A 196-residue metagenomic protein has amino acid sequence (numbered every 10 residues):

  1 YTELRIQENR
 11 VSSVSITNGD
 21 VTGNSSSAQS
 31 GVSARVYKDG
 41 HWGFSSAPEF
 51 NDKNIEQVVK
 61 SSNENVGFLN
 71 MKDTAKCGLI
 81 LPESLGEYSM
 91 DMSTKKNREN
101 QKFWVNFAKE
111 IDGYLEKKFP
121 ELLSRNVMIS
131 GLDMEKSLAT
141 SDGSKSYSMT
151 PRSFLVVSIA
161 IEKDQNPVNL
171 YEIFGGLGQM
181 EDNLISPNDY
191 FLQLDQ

Functional and structural regions predicted by a protein language model:
Y1-Q196: Active-site bordering "gate/hinge" segments that shape substrate access to catalytic or cofactor-binding pockets
